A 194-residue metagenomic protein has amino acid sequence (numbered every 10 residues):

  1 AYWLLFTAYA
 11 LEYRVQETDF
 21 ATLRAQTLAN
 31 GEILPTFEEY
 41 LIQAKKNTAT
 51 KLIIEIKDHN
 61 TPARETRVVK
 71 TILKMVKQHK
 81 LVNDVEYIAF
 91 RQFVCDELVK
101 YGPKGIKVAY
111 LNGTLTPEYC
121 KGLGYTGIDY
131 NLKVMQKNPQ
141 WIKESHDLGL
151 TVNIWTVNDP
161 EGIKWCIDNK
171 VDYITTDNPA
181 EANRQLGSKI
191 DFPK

Functional and structural regions predicted by a protein language model:
Y2-K107, H146-L148: Metal-dependent phosphodiesterase/phospholipase catalytic core, i.e., the His/Asp/Glu-rich active-site region
K107-K194: C-terminal active-site rim and adjoining tail of enzyme catalytic domains
